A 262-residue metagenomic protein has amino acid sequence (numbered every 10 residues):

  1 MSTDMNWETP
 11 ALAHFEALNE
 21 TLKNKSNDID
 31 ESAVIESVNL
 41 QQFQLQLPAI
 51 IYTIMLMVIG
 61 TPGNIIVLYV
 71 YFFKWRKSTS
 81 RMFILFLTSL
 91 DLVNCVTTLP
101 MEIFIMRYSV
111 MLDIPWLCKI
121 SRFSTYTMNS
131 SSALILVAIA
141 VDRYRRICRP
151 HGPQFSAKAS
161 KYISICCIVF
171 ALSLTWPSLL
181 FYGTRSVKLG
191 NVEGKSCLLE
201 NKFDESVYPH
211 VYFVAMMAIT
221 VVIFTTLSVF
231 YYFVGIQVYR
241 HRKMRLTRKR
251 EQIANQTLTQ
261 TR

Functional and structural regions predicted by a protein language model:
M1-P62: Extracellular N-terminal segment of 7TM GPCRs
I35-S37, L112-R122, S160, A171-V221 (+1 more regions): Loop architecture of class A 7-transmembrane GPCRs
L45-I50, S80-I139, R146-P153: Extracellular TM2-ECL1-early TM3 structural module of rhodopsin-like
A49-Y52, L56, L87, I163-C167 (+1 more regions): Hydrophobic alpha-helical transmembrane segments of polytopic
I54-G63, M217-F230: Single-pass alpha-helical transmembrane segments
T61-F72, T88, C95, L99 (+3 more regions): Cytoplasm-facing ends of alpha-helical transmembrane segments in multi-pass membrane proteins
F155-I163: Membrane-interfacial entry segments at the cytosolic side of transmembrane helices
I236-R262: Intracellular effector-coupling site of seven-transmembrane GPCRs, centered on the ICL3-to-TM6 transition
